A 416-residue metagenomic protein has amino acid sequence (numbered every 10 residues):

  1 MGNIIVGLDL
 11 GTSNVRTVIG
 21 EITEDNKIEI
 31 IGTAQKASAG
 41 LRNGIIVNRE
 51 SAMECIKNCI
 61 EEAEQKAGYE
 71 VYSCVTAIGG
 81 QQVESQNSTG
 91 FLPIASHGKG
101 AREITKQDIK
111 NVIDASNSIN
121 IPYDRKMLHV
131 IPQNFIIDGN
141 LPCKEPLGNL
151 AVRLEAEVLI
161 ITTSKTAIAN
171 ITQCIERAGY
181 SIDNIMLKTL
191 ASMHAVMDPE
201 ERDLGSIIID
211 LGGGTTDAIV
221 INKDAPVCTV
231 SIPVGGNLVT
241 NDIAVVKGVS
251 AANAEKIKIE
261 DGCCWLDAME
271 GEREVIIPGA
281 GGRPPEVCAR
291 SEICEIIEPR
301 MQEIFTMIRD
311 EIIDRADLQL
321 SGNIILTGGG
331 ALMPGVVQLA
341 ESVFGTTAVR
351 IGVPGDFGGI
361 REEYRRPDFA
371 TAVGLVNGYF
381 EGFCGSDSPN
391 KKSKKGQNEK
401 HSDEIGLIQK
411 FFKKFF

Functional and structural regions predicted by a protein language model:
M1-N14, V18-I208, A225-V227, G236 (+5 more regions): Nucleotide/phosphate-binding catalytic cleft detector across ATP-hydrolyzing and phosphate-transferring enzymes
N14, T163, G262-W265, L320-V343: Glycine-rich phosphate-binding loops at beta-strand->alpha-helix junctions
A218-I219: A structural feature that tracks compact, well-ordered secondary-structure segments with a strong bias toward
N222: A cytosolic small-molecule/anion-sensing beta-strand core signal
C228-V230, F305-T306, A316-S321, P334-L339 (+3 more regions): Extended hydrophobic-aromatic, low-complexity segments
R300-R309: A general structural motif
L326-N377: Nucleotide-binding motor/catalytic cores of P-loop/tubulin-like NTPases across gene-expression machines
